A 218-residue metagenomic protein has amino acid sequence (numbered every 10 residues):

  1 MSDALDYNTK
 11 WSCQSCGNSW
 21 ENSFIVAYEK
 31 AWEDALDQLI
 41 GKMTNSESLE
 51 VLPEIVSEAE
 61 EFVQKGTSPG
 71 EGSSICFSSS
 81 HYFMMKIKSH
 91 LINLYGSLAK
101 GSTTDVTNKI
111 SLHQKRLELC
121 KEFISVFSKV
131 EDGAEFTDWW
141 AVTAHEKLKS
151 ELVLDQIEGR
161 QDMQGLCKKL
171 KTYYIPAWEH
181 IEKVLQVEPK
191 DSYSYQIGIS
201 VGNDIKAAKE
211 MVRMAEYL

Functional and structural regions predicted by a protein language model:
M1-E47, V51, E58: C-terminal SET catalytic tail plus cysteine-rich post-SET Zn-binding segment of SAM-dependent SET-domain
L39-K42, L52, V56-A59, K88 (+5 more regions): Non-transmembrane amphipathic alpha-helical segments
I40-S48, C76-F77, I92-T107, E131 (+3 more regions): Short coil/turn linking the two alpha-helices of tandem helical-hairpin repeats
N45-S68, V106-S125, L166-P176: Helix-turn-helix repeat elements of alpha-solenoid scaffolds
P53, T67-M85, V106, I110 (+2 more regions): Helix N-cap/loop-to-helix boundary motif
S80, K86-S89, L94, L119 (+3 more regions): The tetratricopeptide repeat
Y95, S102, N108, R116 (+2 more regions): Long mid-to-C-terminal assembly/interaction modules of large eukaryotic proteins
E146, L154, H180-L218: Eukaryote-biased recognition of C-terminal alpha-helical segments
